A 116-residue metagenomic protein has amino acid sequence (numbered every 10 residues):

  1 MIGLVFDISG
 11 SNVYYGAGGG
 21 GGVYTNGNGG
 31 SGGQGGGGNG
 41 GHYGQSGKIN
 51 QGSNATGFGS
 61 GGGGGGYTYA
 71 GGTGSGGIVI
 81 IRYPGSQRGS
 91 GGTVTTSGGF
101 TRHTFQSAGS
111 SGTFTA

Functional and structural regions predicted by a protein language model:
M1-A116: Low-complexity, glycine/proline-biased repetitive segments and flexible coils/loops
